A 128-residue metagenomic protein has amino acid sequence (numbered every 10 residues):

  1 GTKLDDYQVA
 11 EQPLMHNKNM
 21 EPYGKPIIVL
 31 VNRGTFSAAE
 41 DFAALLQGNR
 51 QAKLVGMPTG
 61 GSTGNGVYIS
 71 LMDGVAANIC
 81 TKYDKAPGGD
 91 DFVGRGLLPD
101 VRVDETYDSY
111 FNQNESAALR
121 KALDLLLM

Functional and structural regions predicted by a protein language model:
G1-P26, G64-V67, L71, T81-K85 (+1 more regions): Gly/Ser/Thr-rich loop/hinge elements
H16, P26-G34, T106-N112: Second-shell loop/turn segments in exported
Y23-P26, R50-K53, M128: Loop/turn elements at helix/coil->beta-strand transitions in domains of secreted/extracellular proteins
I27, L46, G89, A122: Terminal peptide-recognition signature
L30-G34, G56-G60, C80-D84: Active-site-proximal beta-strand/loop segments in catalytic clefts of secreted hydrolases
F36-D41, T63-G66, G88: Extracytoplasmic/secreted cell-surface and envelope-processing proteins
A38-F42, Q51, E115-A122: Stable alpha-helical elements in mature extracytoplasmic
V93, L98-M128: Low-complexity, Gly/Ser/Thr/Pro-rich intrinsically disordered linker/tail segments
